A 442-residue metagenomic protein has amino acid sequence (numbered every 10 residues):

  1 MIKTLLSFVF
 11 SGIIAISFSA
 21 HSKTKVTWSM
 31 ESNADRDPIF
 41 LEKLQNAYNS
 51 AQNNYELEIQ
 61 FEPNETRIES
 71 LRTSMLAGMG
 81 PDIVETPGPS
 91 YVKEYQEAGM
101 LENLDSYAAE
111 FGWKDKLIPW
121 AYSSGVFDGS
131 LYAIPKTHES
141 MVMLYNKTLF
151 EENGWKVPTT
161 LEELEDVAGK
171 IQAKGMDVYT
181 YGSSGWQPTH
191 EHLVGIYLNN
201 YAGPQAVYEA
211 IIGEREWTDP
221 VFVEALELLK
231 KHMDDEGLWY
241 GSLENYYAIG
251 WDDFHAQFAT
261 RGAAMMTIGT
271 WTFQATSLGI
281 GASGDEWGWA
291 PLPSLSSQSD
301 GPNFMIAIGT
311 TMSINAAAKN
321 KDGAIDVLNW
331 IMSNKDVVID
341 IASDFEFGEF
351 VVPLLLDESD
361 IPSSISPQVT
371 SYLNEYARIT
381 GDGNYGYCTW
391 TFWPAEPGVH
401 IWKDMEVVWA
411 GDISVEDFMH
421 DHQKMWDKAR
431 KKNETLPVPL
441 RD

Functional and structural regions predicted by a protein language model:
K43, A47-W120, V126, T148-T159 (+5 more regions): Extracytoplasmic "Venus flytrap"/periplasmic binding protein-like
N46, S50, A77, N153 (+4 more regions): Extracytoplasmic/periplasmic substrate-recognition and gating elements
P81-D82, W113-L149, D177-S183, H192 (+2 more regions): A structural signal for short loop-to-beta-strand junctions that line the ligand-binding cleft of periplasmic/secreted
P87-V142, K156, E165, I171 (+4 more regions): Hinge/lid segment of periplasmic solute-binding proteins
N103-L117, N200-E224, L278-A282, S294-N303 (+2 more regions): Short, solvent-exposed loop/beta-turn-alpha elements that line the ligand-binding surface or hinge of extracytoplasmic
V126, I211, Q368-D427: C-terminal capping/gating helix-and-loop segments adjacent to ligand/active sites or protein-protein/ligand interfaces
D128, Y132-K136, M141, E165-T218: Extracytoplasmic/periplasmic solute-binding protein
A168-K170, I212-Y246, L292-L295: Glycine-centered hinge/linker elements that transmit conformational signals in sensory and ligand-binding systems
